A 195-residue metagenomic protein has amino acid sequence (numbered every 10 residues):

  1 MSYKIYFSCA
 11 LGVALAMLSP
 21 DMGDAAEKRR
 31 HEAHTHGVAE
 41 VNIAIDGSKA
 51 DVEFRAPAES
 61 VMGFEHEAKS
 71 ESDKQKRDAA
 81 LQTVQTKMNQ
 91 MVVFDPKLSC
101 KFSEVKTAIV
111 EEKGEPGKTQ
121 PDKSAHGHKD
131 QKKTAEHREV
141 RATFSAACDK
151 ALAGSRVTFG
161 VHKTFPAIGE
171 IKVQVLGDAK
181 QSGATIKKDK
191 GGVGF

Functional and structural regions predicted by a protein language model:
M1-I5: Positively charged n-region of N-terminal signal peptides that target proteins for export
S8-L18: Bacterial N-terminal signal peptides
L18-A25: Sec/Tat signal peptide C-region and signal peptidase I cleavage site
R29-F195: N-terminal soluble domains immediately following signal/targeting peptides that reside in extracytoplasmic
